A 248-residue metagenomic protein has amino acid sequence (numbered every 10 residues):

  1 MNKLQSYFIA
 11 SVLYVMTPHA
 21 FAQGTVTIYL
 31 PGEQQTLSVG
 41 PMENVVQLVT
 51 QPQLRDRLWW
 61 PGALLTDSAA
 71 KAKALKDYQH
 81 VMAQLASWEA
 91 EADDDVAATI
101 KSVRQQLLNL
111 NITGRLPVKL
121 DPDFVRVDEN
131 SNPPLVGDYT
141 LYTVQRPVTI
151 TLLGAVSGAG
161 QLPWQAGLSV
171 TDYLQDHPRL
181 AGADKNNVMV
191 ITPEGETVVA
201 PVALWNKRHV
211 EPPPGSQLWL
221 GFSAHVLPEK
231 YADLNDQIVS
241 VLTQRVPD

Functional and structural regions predicted by a protein language model:
M1-F8: Bacterial N-terminal signal peptides that target proteins for export
N2, A22-D248: Ser/Thr/Pro/Gly-biased, low-complexity, turn-/loop-rich segments that often occur immediately after N-terminal
